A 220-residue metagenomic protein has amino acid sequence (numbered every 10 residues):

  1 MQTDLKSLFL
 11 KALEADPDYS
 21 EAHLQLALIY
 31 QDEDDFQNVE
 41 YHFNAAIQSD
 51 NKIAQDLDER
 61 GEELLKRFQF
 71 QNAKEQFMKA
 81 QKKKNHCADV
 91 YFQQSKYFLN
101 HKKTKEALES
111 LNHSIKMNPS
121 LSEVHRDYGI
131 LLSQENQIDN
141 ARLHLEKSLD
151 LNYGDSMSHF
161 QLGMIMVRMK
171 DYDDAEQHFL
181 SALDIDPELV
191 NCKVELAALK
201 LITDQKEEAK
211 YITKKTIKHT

Functional and structural regions predicted by a protein language model:
L10-E14, N44-Q48, M78-K82, N112-K116 (+3 more regions): Conserved structural position within tetratricopeptide repeats
D32, K66-R67, N100-H101, Q134 (+2 more regions): Register position in tetratricopeptide repeats
